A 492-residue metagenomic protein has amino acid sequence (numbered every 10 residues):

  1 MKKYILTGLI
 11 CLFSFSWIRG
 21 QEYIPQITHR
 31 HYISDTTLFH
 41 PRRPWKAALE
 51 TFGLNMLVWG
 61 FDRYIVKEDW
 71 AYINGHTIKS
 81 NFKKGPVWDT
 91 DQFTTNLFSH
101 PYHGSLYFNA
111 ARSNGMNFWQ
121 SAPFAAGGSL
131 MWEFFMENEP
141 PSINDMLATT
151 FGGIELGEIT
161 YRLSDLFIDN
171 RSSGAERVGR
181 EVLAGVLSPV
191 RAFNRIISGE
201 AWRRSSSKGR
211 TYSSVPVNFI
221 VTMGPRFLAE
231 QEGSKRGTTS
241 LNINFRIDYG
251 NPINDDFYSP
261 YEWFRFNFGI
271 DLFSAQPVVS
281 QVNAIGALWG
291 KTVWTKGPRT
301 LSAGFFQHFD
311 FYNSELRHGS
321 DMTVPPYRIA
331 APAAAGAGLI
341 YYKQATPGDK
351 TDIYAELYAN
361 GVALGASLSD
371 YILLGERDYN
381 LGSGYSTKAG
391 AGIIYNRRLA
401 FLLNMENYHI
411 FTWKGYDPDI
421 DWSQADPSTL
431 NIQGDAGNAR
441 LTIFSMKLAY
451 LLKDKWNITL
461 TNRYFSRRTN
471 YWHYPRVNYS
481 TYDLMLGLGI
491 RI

Functional and structural regions predicted by a protein language model:
Y4-F13: Sec-dependent N-terminal signal peptides
L12, I18-F98, G104, F108 (+7 more regions): N-terminal targeting leaders of membrane proteins
H31-I33, G85-P86, Y312-D321, L364-I372 (+3 more regions): Flexible, solvent-exposed coil segments and beta strand-coil junctions, predominantly the extracellular/periplasmic
F118-N138, T150, I154: Small-polar-interrupted transmembrane alpha-helices in polytopic inner-membrane proteins
L156, N242-R246, G336-G338, S386-G390 (+2 more regions): Membrane-embedded beta-strand positions in outer-membrane beta-barrel channels/transporters
P225-A229, I270-S274, F309-E315, A359-A366 (+3 more regions): Transmembrane beta-strands of outer-membrane beta-barrel pores
Q231-G233, S320-R328, I372-D378, S428-D435 (+2 more regions): Extracellular loop and loop/strand-boundary signature of outer-membrane beta-barrel proteins
N478-I492: Outer-membrane beta-barrel "beta-signal"
